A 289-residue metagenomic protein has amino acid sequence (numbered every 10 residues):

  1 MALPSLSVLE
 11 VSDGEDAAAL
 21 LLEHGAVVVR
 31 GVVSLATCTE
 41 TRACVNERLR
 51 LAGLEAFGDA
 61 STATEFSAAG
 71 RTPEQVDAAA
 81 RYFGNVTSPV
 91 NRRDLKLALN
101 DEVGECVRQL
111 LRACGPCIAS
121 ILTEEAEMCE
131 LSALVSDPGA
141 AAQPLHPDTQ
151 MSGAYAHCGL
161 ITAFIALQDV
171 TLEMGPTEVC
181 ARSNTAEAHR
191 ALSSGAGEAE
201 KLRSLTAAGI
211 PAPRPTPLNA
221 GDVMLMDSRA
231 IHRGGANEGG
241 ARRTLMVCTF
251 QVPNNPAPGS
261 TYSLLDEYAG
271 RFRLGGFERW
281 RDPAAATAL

Functional and structural regions predicted by a protein language model:
A2-E23, R30-L145, M151: Non-heme Fe(II)-dependent double-stranded beta-helix
L3-L6, L51, L192-S194, V223-L225 (+1 more regions): Non-heme Fe(II)/2-oxoglutarate
A26, M128-E130, C158-F164, M174 (+2 more regions): Extracellular structured ligand-interaction cores
S132-V135, P147-T149, I165-D169, A181 (+1 more regions): Short, structured patches in soluble enzyme cores that scaffold and shape functional sites
D137, C180-E187, T249-N255: Short edge-strand/loop segments of extracellular domains
D148-G153, P211-A212: Short, P/G- and charge-enriched loop/turn segments at secondary-structure junctions
A154-L172, P217-A220, L225, T249-P253: Short, conserved beta-strand element in jelly-roll/cupin
V170-R233: Double-stranded beta-helix
